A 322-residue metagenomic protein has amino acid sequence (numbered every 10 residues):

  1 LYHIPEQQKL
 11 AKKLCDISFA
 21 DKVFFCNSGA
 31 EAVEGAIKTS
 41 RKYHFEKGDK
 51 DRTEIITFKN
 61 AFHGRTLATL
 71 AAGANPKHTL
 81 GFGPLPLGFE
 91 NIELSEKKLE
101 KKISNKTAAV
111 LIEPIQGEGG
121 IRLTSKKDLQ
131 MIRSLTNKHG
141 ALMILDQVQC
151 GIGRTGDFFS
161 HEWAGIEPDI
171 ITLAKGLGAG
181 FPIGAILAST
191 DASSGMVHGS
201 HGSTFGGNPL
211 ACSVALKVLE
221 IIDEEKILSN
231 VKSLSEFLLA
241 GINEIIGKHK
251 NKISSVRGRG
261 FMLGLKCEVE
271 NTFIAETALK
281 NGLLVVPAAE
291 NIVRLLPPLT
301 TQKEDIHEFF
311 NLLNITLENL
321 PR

Functional and structural regions predicted by a protein language model:
L1-R322: Conserved N-terminal phosphate-binding loop of PLP-dependent enzymes in the Aspartate aminotransferase
